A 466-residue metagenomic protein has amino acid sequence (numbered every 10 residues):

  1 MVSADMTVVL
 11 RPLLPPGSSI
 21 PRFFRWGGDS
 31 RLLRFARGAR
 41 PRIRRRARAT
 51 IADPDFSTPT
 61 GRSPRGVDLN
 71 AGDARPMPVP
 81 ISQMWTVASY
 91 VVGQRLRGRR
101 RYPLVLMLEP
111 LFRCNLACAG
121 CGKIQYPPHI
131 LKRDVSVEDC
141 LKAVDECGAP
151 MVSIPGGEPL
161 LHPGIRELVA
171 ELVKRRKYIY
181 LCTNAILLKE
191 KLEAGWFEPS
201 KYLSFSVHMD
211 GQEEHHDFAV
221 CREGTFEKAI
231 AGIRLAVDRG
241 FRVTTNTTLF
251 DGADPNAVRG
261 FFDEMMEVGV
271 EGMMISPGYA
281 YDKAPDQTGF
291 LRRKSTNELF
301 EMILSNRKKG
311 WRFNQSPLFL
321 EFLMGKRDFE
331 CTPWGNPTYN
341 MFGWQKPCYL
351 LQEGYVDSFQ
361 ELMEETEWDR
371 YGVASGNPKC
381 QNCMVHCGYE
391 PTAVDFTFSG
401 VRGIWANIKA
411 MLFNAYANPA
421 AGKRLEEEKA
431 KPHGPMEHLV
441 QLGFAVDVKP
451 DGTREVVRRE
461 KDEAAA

Functional and structural regions predicted by a protein language model:
M1-G27, L33-R34, R40, D53-N70 (+11 more regions): Radical SAM enzyme [4Fe-4S]-AdoMet core and its adjacent flexible, acidic and glycine-rich loops/tails across
S3, R11-P12, F24-R25, F35 (+6 more regions): Conserved alpha-helical substructure of the radical SAM core
R44-A47: Compositionally biased, low-complexity peptide segments typical of secreted/host-interacting small proteins
G66, Q345, Y349-A466: Flexible mid-to-C-terminal extensions adjoining Fe-S/redox cofactors in radical SAM and related proteins
L104-E109, Q315-F319, L362-A374: Short, intrinsically disordered, charge-biased short linear motifs at domain edges
R113, A117, E330, K379-N382: The −1 position to Zn-ligating cysteines in a subset of zinc-ribbon hairpins
I124, P155, H208, S276 (+2 more regions): Conserved residues at the C-terminal ends of beta-strands
P128, L161, K189, E214 (+3 more regions): Generic structural signal for helix capping and beta-alpha/helix-loop junctions
